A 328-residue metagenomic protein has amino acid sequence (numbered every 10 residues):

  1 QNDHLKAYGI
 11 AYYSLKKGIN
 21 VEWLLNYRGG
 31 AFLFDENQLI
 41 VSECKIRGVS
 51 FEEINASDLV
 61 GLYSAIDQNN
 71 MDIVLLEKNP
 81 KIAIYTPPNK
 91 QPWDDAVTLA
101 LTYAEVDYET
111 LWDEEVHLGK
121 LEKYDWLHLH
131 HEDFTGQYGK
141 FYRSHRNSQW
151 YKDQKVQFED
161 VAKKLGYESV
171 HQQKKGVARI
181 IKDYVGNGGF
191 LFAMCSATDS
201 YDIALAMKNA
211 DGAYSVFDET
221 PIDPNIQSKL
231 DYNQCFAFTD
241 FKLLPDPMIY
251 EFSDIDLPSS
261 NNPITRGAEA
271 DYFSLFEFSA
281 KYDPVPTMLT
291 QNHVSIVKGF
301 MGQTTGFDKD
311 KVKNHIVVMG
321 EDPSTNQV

Functional and structural regions predicted by a protein language model:
Q1, L33, N37-S42, K90-T198 (+1 more regions): Helical hinge/lid and interdomain linker segments adjacent to catalytic or ligand-binding clefts that mediate domain
Q1-D95, A104: Hydrophobic targeting/anchoring helices
N20-E22, A31-F32, K81-I82, D125-L127 (+3 more regions): Beta-sheet entry/capping signal
N20-Y27, L111-E114, V216-D218: Surface-exposed patches in mature extracellular/periplasmic domains of secreted proteins
A65-N70, E114-V116, N314, T325: Alpha-helical scaffolding within the catalytic cores of extracellular/periplasmic polymer-degrading hydrolases
N79, A83-I84, V97, Y108 (+5 more regions): Carbohydrate-binding surfaces of carbohydrate-active enzymes
P92-D95, T102, D199, A210 (+2 more regions): Catalytic beta-strand/loop cores that center a nucleophilic Ser/Cys/Thr and support acyl-enzyme chemistry
Y151-K155, G166-Y167, A206-N209, Y214-F217 (+1 more regions): Catalytic cores of eukaryotic secretory-pathway lumenal/extracellular enzymes that build and remodel glycoconjugates
